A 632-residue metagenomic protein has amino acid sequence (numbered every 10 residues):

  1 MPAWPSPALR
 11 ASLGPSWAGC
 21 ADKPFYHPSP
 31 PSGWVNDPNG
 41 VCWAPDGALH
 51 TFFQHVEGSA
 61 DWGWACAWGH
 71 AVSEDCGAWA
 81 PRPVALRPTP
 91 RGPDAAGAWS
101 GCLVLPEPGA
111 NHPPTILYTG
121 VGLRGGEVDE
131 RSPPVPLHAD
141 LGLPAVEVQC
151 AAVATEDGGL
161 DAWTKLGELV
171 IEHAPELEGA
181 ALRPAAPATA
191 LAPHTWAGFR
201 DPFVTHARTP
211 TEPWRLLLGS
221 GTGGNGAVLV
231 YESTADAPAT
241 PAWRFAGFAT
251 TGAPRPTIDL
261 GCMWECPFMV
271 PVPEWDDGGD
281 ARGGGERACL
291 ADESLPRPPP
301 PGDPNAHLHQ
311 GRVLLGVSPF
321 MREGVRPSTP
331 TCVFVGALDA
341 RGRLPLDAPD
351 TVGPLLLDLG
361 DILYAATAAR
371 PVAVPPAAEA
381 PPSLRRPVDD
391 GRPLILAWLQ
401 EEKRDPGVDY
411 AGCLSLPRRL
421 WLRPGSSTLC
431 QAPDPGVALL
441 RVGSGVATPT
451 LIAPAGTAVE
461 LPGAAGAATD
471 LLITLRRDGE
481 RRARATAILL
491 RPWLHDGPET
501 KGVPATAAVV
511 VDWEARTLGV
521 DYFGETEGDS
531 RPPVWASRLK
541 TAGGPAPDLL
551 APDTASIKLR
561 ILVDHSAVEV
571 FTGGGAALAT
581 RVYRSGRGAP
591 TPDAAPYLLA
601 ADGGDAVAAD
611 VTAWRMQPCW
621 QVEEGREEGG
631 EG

Functional and structural regions predicted by a protein language model:
P2-G40, G58-W62, G77-N111, G158-R208 (+7 more regions): Surface loop/turn signatures of beta-propeller and other carbohydrate-active proteins
A8-L13, G278-H309, M321, T331-G632: Beta-rich accessory regions
G47-T51, A110-I116, T211-L216, H309-L315 (+1 more regions): Entry beta-strands of beta-propeller and related beta-repeat scaffolds
H55-W62, V121-L143, S318-R326, Q400-D409: Short, conserved, GDST-rich strand-edge loop motifs in beta-rich repeat architectures
A67-D75, P136-G158, V228-D236, S328-R341 (+1 more regions): Beta-propeller blade signature
P81, A85, P90-G159: Hydrophobic or amphipathic alpha-helical targeting/insertion segments
G101, G247-G278, D303, H307-F334 (+1 more regions): Aromatic- and carboxylate-enriched substrate-binding clefts and catalytic-loop regions of carbohydrate-active enzymes
G226-F248: Surface-exposed extracellular loop regions of Gram-negative outer-membrane beta-barrel proteins
